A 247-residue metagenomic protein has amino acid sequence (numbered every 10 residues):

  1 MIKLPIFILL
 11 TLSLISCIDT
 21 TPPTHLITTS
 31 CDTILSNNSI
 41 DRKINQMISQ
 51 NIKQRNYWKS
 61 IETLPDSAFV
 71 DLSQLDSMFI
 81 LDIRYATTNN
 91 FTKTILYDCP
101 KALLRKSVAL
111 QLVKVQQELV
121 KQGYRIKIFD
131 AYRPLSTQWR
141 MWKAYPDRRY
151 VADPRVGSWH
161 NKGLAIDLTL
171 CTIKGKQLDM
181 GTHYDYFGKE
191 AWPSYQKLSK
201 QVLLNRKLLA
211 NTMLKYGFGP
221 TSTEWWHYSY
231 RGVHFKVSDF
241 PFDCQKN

Functional and structural regions predicted by a protein language model:
L4-S13: Sec-dependent N-terminal signal peptides
I18-F129, A144, R148-T223, R231-N247: Extracytoplasmic cell-surface/polysaccharide-interacting catalytic and binding patches
P134: Segments that shape or occlude catalytic/ligand-binding pockets
T137: Short, well-ordered surface patches within globular domains
R140: Metal-dependent catalytic neighborhoods of phosphoester/phosphodiester hydrolases
Y228: Conserved metal-phosphate-binding beta-hairpin within the catalytic cores of diverse ATP-dependent phosphoryl-transfer
